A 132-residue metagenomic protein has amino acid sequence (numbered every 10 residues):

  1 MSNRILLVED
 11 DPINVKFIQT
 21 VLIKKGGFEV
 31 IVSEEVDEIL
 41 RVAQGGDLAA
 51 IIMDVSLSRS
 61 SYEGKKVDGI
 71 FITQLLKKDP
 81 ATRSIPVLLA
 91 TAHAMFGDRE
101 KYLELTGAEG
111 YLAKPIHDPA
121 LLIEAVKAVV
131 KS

Functional and structural regions predicted by a protein language model:
E9: Conserved acidic carboxylate
P12-D37: Two-component/phosphorelay signaling modules centered on CheY-like receiver
V32-A50, D54-S60: Acidic, metal-coordinating helix/loop segments flanking the phosphotransfer/catalytic sites of two-component signaling
D47, A81-P86: His-Asp phosphorelay/catalytic-motif detector in bacterial-type signaling
S60-R83: Short amphipathic alpha-helix used as the core "switch/output" element in two-component signaling
E63-V67, F71, A94-L112, A120-E124: Alpha4 helix (beta4-alpha4-beta5 surface) of REC/receiver domains from two-component response regulators
